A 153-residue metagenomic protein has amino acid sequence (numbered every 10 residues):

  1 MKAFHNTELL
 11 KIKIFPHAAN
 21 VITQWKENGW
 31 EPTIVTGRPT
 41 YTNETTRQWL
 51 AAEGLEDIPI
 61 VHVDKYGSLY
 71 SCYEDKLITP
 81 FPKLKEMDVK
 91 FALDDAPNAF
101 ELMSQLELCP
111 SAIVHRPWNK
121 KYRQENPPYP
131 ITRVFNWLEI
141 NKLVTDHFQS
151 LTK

Functional and structural regions predicted by a protein language model:
K2-T33, T40-T46: Short, acidic loop-to-helix structural element flanking the phosphoryl-transfer center in phosphate-processing enzymes
H17-Q24, W49, K83, A99-E107: A short acidic, amphipathic alpha-helical/loop segment
W30, L55, L108: Short phosphate-binding/catalytic loops that engage adenosine nucleotides
V35, V63, V114-R116: Generic beta-sheet signal
T40-L93, P97-F100: Substrate-recognition "cap/lid" segment bordering the active-site pocket of phosphatases
A52-D64, E125-L151: Structural recognition of alpha->loop->beta junctions
V89-F135: Acidic, Mg2+-coordinating phosphoryl-transfer loop and its flanking beta/alpha structural elements, shared across
